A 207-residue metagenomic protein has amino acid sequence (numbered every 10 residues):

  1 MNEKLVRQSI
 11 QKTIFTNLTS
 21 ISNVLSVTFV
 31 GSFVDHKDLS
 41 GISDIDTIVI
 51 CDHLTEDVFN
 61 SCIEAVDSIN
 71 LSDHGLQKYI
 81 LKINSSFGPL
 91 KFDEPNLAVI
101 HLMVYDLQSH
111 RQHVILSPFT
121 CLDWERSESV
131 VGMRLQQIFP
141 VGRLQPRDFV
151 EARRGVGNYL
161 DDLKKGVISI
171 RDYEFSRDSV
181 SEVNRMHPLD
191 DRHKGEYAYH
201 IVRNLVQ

Functional and structural regions predicted by a protein language model:
M1-E3, V58-E196: Conserved NTP/Mg2+-binding pocket subregion across the NTase superfamily
M1-T28: Helical scaffold of the NTase/Pol beta-like nucleotidyltransferase catalytic core
V6, I50, Y197: Short, contiguous, pocket-lining structural segments that sit at or immediately flank catalytic/ligand-binding sites
N23, S43, A98: Residue-level signal for beta-strand positions within conserved beta-sheet cores that form or flank
N23-K37, N84: Short, glycine- and small/hydrophobic-rich beta-strand elements in well-ordered beta-sheets
V27, V49, I100-L102: Hydrophobic beta-strand residues in large extracellular and virion-surface proteins
G31, H36-S68: Catalytic metal-binding acidic patch
H193-Q207: P-loop NTPase catalytic cores that bind/hydrolyze ATP
